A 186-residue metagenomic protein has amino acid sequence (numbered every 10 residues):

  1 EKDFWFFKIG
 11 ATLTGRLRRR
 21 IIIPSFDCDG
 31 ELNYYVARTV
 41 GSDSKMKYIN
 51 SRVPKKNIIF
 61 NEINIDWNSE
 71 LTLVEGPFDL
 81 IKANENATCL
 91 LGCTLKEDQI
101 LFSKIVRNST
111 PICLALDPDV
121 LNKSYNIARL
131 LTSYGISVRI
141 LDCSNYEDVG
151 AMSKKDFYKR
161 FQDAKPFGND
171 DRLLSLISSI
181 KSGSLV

Functional and structural regions predicted by a protein language model:
E1-W5, A11-T12, P24, T72-L73 (+2 more regions): Replication-associated primase and helicase/ATPase modules
D3-T110: Phosphate-handling DNA/RNA-contact segment within nucleic-acid enzymes
G30, D119-V120: Glycine-/small-residue-rich active-site loops that bind phosphorylated ligands and cofactors
K82, N122-S124: Extracytoplasmic/secreted cell-surface and envelope-processing proteins
L91-E97, L116-D119, C143-N145: Short, acidic/turn-prone active-site loops that include or flank metal/cofactor- and phosphate-binding residues
